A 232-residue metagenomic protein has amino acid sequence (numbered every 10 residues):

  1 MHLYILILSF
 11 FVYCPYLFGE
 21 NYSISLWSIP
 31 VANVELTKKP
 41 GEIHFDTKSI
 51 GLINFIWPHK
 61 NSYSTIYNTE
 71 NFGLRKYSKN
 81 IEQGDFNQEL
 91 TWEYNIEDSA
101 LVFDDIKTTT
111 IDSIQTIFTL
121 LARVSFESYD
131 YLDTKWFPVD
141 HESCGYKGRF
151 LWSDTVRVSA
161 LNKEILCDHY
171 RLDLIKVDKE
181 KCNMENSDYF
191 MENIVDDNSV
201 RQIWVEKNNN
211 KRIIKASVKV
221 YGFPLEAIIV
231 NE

Functional and structural regions predicted by a protein language model:
M1-H2, E82: Short linear, low-complexity motifs centered on an aromatic residue
L3-Y13: Sec-dependent N-terminal signal peptides
I5-I7, N71, Q115: Low-complexity, compositionally biased segments
Y13, S28, I106-I114, V158-A160: Short, exposed beta-strand "edge-strand" segments with a Pro/Gly-rich flavor and a Y/T-containing core
Y16-Y94, P138-E232: Acidic, serine/threonine-rich low-complexity disordered tracts
E89-L132: Hydrophobic, well-structured mid-protein blocks that either form specific transmembrane helices
L132-D133, E142: A generic hydrophobic-segment detector
